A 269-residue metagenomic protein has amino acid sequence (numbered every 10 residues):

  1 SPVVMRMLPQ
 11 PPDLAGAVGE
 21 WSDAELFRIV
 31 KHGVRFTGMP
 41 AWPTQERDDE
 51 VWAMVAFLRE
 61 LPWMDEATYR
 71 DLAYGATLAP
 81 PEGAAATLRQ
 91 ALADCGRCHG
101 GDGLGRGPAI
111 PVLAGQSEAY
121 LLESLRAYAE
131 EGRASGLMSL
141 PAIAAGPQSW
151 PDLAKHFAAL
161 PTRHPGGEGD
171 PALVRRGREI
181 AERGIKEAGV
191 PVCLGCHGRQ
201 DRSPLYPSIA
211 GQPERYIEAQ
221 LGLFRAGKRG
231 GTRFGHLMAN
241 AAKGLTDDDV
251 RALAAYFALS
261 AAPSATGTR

Functional and structural regions predicted by a protein language model:
S1-R6, P40-G107, G132-P204, E214-R269: Flexible coil segments in periplasmic/lumen-exposed cytochrome c-class electron-transfer proteins
V3, M7-P43: Extended, polar beta-sheet/loop recognition surfaces of beta-rich domains that mediate binding to diverse ligands
Q10-P12, A109, L205: Short amphipathic alpha-helical segments
R35, R106-A109: Flexible glycine/proline-enriched surface loops and loop-helix/loop-strand junctions
G115-E118, S124, P207, G211-E214 (+1 more regions): Extracellular/lumenal glycan-associated surfaces
S117-E118, E123-S135: Extended macromolecule-engaging scaffold surfaces, prototypically the DNA polymerase sliding clamp/PCNA/9-1-1 ring
